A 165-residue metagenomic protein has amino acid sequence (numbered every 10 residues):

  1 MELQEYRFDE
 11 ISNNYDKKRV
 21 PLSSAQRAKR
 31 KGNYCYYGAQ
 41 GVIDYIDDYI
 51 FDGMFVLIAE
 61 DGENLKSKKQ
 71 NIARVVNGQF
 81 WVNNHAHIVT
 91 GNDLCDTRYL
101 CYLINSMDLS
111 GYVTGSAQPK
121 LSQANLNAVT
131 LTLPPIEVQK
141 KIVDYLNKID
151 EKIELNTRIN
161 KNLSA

Functional and structural regions predicted by a protein language model:
M1-V20, R27-Q40, A128-A165: Non-catalytic DNA-recognition/assembly elements of restriction-modification systems
Q4-R7, S23, D96, D108 (+2 more regions): Helix N-cap and loop-to-helix transition residues
I11-N14, L103, Y112: Residues that form generic nucleotide/phosphate-binding pockets
K18-S24, V75, I88: Compositionally biased, intrinsically disordered low-complexity regions enriched in charged/polar residues
S24-A28, Q70-N71: Alpha-helical interaction segments
G38-N105, T114-A117, S122-L126: A short beta-sheet element
T97, L109-Q118, T132-I142: Short, flexible active-site-proximal loops enriched in glycine and acidic residues
N105-L109, D150: Short amphipathic alpha-helical signal-transduction/dimerization elements
